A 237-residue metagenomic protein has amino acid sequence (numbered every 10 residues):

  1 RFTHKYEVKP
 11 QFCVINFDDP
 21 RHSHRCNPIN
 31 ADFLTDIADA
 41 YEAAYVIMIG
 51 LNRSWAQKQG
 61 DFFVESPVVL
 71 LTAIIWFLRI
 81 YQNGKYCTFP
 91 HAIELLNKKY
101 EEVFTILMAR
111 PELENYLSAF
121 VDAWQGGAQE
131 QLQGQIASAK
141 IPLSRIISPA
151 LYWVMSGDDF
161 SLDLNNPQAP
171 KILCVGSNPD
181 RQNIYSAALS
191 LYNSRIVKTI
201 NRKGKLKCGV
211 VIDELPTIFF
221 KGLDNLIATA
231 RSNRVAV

Functional and structural regions predicted by a protein language model:
R1-A236: P-loop NTPase motor domains
